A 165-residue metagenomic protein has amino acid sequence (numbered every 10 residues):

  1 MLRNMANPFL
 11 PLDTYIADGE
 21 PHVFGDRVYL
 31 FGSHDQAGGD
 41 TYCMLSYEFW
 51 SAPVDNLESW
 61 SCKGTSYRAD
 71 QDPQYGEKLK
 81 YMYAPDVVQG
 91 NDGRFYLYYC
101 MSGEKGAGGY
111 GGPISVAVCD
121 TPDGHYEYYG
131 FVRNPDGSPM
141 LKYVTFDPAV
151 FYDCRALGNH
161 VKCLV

Functional and structural regions predicted by a protein language model:
M1-V165: Carbohydrate-active catalytic/glycan-binding domains of CAZyme proteins, especially the secreted or lumenal ectodomains
